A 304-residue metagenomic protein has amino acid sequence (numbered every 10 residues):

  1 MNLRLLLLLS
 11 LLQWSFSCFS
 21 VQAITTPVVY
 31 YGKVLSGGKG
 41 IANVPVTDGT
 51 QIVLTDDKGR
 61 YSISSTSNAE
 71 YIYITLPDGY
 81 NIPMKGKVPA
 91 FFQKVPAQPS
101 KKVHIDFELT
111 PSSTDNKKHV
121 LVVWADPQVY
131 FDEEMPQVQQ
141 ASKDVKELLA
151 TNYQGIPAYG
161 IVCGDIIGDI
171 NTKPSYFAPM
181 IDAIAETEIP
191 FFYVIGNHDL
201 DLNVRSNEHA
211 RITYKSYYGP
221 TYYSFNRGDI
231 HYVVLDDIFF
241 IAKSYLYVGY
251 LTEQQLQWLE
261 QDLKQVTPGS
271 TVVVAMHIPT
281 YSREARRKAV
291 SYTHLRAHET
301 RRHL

Functional and structural regions predicted by a protein language model:
C18-V29: Beta-strand-rich domain onsets/edges
V28-Y31, S36-T50, S67-N68: Short, ordered, surface-exposed loop/turn motifs in non-cytosolic proteins
V29, S36, K85-P174: N-terminal active-site segment of His-dependent metallophosphoesterases
T50-S65: Short, acidic Ser/Thr/Gly-rich low-complexity loop/linker segments typical of extracellular and cell-surface proteins
N68-K85: A short, solvent-exposed beta-strand micro-motif common in secreted/extracellular proteins
D78-P83, F91-K94, T172-E260, K264-P268: Extended active-site neighborhood of metal-dependent phosphoesterases/phosphodiesterases
V266-E284: Short acidic, glycine-rich surface-loop motifs adjacent to enzyme active sites
T293-T300: Conserved small/polar residues in nucleotide/adenosyl-binding loops
